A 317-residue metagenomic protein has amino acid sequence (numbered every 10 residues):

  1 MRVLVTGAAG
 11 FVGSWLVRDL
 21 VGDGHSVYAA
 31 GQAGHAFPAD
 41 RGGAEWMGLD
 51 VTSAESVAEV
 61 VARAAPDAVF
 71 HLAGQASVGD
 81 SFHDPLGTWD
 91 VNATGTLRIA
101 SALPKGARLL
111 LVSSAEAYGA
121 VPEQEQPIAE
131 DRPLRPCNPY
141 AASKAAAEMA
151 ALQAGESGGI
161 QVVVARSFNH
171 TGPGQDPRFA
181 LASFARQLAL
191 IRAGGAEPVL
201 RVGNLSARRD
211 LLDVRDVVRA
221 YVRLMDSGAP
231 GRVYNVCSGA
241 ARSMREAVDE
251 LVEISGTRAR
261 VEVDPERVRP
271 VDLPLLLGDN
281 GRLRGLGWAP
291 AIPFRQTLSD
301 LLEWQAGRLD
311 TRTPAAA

Functional and structural regions predicted by a protein language model:
V3-D23: N-terminal Rossmann NAD(P)H-binding glycine-rich loop of SDR-like oxidoreductase domains
T6, N169-G174, P198-R209, Y234-R242 (+3 more regions): Glycine-rich Rossmann NAD(P)(H)-binding loop
V51-V91: NAD(P)H-binding glycine-rich loop region in Rossmannoid oxidoreductase-like domains and their noncatalytic homologs
H83-S101, R108, E116-V164, N169-T171 (+1 more regions): Catalytic helix-loop patch of NAD(P)-dependent Rossmann-fold dehydrogenases
V121-Q126, L152-R209, V214-R223, A241 (+1 more regions): NAD(P)-dependent short-chain dehydrogenase/reductase
F184, S227-V268: Mid/C-terminal beta-alpha module of Rossmann-like enzyme folds, strongest in SDR-family dehydrogenases/epimerases
V214, V233, E246, V268-Q296 (+1 more regions): Conserved C-terminal active-site "lid" loop/helix of NAD(P)H-dependent oxidoreductases that clamps the redox cofactor
F294-A317: Amphipathic terminal alpha-helices
